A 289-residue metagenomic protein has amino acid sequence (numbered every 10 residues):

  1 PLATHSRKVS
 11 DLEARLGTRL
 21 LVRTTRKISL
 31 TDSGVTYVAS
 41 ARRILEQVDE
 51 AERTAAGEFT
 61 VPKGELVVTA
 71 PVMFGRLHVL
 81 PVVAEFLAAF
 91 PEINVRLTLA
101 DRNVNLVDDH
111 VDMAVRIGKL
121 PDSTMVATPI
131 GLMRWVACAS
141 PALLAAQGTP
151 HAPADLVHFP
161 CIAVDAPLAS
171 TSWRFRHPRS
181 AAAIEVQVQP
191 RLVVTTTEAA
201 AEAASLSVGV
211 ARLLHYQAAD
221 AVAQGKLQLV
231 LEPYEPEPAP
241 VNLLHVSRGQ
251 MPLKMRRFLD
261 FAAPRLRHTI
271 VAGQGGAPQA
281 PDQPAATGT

Functional and structural regions predicted by a protein language model:
P1-T4, K8: Helix-turn-helix DNA-binding motif, specifically the short coil turn and the N-cap/start of the second
V9-L12, F86, F258: DNA major-groove recognition helices of helix-turn-helix
E13-L30, L227: A short LG(V/I)-centered, amphipathic sequence patch enriched for acidic residue(s) preceding the LG motif
R15-L16, Y37-F59: Alpha-helical linker/hinge and terminal dimerization helices associated with HTH transcriptional regulators
A39, E92, H215-Q224, Y234-T289: C-terminal effector-binding regulatory domain of bacterial HTH transcription factors
G64-V126, G275-P281, A286-T289: Central regulatory/effector-binding core of bacterial HTH transcription factors
A89, I93-V194: Acidic, Gly/Pro-rich loop/turn segments at junctions of secondary structure
E185-L229, P236, L259, H268: Hydrophobic hinge/microswitch elements
